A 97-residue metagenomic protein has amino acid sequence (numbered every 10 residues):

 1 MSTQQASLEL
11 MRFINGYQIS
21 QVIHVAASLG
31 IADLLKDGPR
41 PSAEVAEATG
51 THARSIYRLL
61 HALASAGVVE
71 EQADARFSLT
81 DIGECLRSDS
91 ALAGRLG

Functional and structural regions predicted by a protein language model:
M1-G97: N-terminal accessory segments
